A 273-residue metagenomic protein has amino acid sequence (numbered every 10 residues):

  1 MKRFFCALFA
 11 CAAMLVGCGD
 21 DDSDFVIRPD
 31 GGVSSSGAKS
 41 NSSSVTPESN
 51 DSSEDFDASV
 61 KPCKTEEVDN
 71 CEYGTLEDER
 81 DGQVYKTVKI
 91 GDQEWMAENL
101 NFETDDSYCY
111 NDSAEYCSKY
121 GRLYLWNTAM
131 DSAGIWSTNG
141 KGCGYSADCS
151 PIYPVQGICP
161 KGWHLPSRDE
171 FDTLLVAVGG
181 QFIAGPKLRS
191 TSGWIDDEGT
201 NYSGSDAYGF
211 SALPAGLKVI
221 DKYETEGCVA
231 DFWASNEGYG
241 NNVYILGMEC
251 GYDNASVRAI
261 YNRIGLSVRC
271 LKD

Functional and structural regions predicted by a protein language model:
M1-F4, G19-D20: Positively charged n-region of N-terminal signal peptides that target proteins for export
F4-A12: Sec-dependent N-terminal signal peptides
A12-A13, I135: Alpha-helical transmembrane segments and their juxtamembrane interfaces
L15-G17: C-terminal motif of bacterial Sec signal peptides marking the signal peptidase cleavage site
S23, N41-D273: Conserved positions within compact, well-structured domain cores
S23-A38, S49: Short, low-complexity, disordered segments immediately C-terminal to signal peptides in bacterial exported proteins
